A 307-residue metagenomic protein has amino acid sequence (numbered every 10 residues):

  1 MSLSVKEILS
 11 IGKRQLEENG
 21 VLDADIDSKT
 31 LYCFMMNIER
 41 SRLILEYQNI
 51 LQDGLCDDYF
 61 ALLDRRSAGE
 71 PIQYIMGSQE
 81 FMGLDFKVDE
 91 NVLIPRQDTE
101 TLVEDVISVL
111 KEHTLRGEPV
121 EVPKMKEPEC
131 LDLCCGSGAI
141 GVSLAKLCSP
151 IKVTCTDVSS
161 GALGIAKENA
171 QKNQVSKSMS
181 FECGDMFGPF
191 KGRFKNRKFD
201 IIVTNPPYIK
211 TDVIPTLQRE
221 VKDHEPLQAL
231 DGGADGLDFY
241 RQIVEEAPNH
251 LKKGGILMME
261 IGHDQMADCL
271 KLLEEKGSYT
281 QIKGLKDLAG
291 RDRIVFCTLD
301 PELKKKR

Functional and structural regions predicted by a protein language model:
M1-M36, R40-I44, Q48-L51: Non-catalytic accessory regions of SAM-dependent methyltransferases
L31, G69, T99, I140 (+5 more regions): Residue-level signal for inorganic ion chemistry
C33-V109: Conserved AdoMet
T101-T216: Conserved SAM/SAH cofactor-binding pocket of Class I
V175, E225, L251-K253: Helix-to-beta-strand junctions that scaffold the AdoMet/dcAdoMet cofactor pocket in Class I SAM-dependent enzymes
Y208-D238: Mobile active-site "lid"/loop adjacent to the S-adenosyl-L-methionine
A234-L299: Conserved Class I SAM-dependent methyltransferase catalytic core
P301-R307: Flexible, glycine-/basic-rich loop-and-beta segments that form/coincide with the SAM-dependent methyltransferase
